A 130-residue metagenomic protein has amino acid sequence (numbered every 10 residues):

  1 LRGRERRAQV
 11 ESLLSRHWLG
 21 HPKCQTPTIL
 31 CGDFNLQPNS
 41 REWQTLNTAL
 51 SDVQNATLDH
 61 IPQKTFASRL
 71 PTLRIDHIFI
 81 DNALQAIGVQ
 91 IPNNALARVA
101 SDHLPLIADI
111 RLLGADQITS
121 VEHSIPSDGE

Functional and structural regions predicted by a protein language model:
L1-E130: Active-site regions of metal-assisted phosphoester/phosphodiester hydrolases, unifying DNase/endonuclease modules
